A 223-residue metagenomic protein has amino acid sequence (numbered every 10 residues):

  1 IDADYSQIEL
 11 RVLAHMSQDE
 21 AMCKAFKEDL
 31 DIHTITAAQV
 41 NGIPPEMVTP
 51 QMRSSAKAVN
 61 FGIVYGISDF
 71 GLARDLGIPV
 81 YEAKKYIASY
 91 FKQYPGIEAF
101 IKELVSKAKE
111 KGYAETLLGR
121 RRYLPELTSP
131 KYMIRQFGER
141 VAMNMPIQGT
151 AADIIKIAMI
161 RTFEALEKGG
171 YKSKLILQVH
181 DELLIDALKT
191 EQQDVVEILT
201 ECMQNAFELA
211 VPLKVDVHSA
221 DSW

Functional and structural regions predicted by a protein language model:
I1-W223: Conserved catalytic core of nucleotide polymerization and phosphodiester-bond processing enzymes
